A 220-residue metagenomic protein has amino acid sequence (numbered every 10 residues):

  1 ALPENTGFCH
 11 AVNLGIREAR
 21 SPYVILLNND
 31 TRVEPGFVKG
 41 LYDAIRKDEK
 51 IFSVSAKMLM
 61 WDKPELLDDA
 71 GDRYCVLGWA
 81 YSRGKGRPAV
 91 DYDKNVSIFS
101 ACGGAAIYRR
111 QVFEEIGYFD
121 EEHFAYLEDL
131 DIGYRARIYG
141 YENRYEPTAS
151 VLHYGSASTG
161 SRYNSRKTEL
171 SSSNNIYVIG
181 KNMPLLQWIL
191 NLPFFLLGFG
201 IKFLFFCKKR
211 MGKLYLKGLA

Functional and structural regions predicted by a protein language model:
L2, S53-W61, R83, E146 (+1 more regions): Short glycine/serine/threonine-enriched helix-capping/active-site loop that flanks the nucleotide-sugar donor pocket
L2-A19, N29, G40: Glycine-rich, basic loop-to-helix element that forms the pyrophosphate-binding segment of sugar-nucleotide handling
F8, L27, R32-F37, Y108 (+2 more regions): Hydrophobic/aromatic residue at the end of a short beta strand that borders the catalytic acidic motif
V24: Short aromatic/hydrophobic "clamp" motif used to bind/position activated sugar donors
T31-C75: Conserved donor NDP-sugar-binding/catalytic core segment of glycosyltransferases
L66-D68, V76-A80, R87-Q111, L130-I132 (+1 more regions): A recurrent flexible, glycine/aromatic-enriched loop bordering the glycosyltransferase active site that acts as
F99-S150: A short, conserved alpha-helix in the catalytic core of glycosyltransferases
Y139-A220: Active-site-adjacent helix/loop segment of glycosyltransferases that harbors family-specific signature motifs
